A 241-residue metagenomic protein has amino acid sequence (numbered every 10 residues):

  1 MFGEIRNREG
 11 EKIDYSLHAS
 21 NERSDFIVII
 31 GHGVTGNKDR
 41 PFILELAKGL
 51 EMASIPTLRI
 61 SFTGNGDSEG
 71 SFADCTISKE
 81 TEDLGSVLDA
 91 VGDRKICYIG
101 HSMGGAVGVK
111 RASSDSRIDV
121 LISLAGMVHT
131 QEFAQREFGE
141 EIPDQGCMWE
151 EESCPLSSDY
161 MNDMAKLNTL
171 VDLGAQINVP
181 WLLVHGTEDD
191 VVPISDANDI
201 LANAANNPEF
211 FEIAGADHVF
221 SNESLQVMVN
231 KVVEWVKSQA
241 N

Functional and structural regions predicted by a protein language model:
M1-E22: N-terminal cap/lid segment of alpha/beta-hydrolase-fold proteins
V34-A47, S195: The serine-hydrolase catalytic nucleophile loop
K38-D39, N65-V91: Catalytic nucleophile-loop/oxyanion-hole region of alpha/beta-hydrolase and closely related hydrolase-like folds
A47-E69: Conserved alpha/beta-hydrolase
S114-D159: Hydrolase active-site cap/lid region
Q176-N178, L183-H185, D189: Short beta-strand/loop motif that positions the catalytic acidic residue of the alpha/beta-hydrolase fold
E188-V192, V219: Acidic catalytic loop of the alpha/beta-hydrolase fold
A216-M228: Catalytic histidine-centered segment of alpha/beta-hydrolase-like enzymes
